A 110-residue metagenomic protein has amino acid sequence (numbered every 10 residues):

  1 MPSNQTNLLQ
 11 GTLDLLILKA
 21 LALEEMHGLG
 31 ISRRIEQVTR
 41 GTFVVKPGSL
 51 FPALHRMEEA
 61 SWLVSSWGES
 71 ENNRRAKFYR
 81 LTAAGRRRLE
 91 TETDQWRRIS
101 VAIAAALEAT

Functional and structural regions predicted by a protein language model:
M1-P2: Intrinsically disordered, low-complexity and often Lys/Arg-enriched segments
T6-F51: N-terminal helix-turn-helix DNA-binding core of bacterial DNA-binding proteins
S61: Glycine-centered, phosphate/nucleic-acid-interacting loop/turn motifs that mediate DNA/RNA or nucleotide
S65: Short beta-strand "wing" residues that participate in macromolecule-binding interfaces
E69: Conserved catalytic-core motifs of eukaryotic protein kinase domains, centered on the activation segment
N72-T93: Basic, amphipathic "hinge/linker" alpha-helix immediately C-terminal to the N-terminal HTH DNA-binding motif
R87-T110: Amphipathic alpha-helical dimerization/coiled-coil segments that flank or bridge DNA-binding/regulatory modules
